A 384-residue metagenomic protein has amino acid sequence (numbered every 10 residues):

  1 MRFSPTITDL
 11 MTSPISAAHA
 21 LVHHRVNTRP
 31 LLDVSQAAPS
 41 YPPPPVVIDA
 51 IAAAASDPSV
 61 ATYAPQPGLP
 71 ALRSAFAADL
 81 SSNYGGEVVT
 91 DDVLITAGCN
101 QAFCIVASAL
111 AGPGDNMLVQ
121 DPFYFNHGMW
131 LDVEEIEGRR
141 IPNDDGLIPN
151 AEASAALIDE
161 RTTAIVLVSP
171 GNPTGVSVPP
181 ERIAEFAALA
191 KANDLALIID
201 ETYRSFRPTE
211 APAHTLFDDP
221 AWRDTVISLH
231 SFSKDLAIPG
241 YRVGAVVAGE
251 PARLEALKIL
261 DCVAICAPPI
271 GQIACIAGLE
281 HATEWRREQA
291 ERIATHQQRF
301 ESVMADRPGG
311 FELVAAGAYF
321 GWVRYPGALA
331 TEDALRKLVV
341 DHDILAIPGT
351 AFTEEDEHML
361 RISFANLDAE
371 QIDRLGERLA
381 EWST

Functional and structural regions predicted by a protein language model:
T6-G98, I105, E280-H281, L345 (+1 more regions): N-terminal small-domain helix-loop-helix segment of the aminotransferase-like
R25, E134, A192-N193, H342: Helix C-cap/helix->beta junction micro-motif
A78, S82, K337-A346, F352-T384: PLP-dependent enzyme catalytic core of the Aspartate aminotransferase-like
D91, S108-L167: PLP-dependent aminotransferase-like
D115, I136, A192-L195, W222-D224: A short helix->loop->beta-strand "cap" motif at the edges of active sites that frequently abuts
D145-P212: Active-site phosphate-binding strand-loop segment of PLP-dependent enzymes
D224-A294, E301, S383: Conserved core segment of the aminotransferase class I/II
I276, R292-E301, E312-Y325, D356: Conserved glycine-rich beta-strand-loop-beta hairpin in the small C-terminal domain of fold type I
